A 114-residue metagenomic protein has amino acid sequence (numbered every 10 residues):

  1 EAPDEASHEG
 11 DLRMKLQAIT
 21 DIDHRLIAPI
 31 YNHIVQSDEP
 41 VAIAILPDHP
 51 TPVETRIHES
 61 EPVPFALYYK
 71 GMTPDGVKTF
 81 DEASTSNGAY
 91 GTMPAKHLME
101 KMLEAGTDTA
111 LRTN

Functional and structural regions predicted by a protein language model:
E1-N114: Feature captures the catalytic ectodomains and active-site-proximal regions of enzymes that hydrolyze or transfer
